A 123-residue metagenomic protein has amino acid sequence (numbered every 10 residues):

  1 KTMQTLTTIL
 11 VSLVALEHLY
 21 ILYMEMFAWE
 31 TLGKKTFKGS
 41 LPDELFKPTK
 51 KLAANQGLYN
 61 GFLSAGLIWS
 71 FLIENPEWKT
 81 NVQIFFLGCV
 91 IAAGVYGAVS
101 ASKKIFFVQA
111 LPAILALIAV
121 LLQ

Functional and structural regions predicted by a protein language model:
K1-T2: Short, Lys/Arg-enriched N-terminal segments with co-localized hydrophobic residues within the first ~10-30 amino acids
T5-A28: N-terminal signal-anchor transmembrane alpha helix
Y23-E25, A92-K104: C-terminal ends of transmembrane helices
F27-T49: Cytosolic, membrane-interface loops and tails of multi-pass inner-membrane proteins
A54-G97: Mid-chain, well-packed structural core segment of small domains
K79-Q83, K103-V108: Short, aromatic-rich membrane-interface segments at the entry and exit of alpha-helical transmembrane domains
P112-Q123: Small-residue-rich segments of transmembrane alpha-helices in multi-pass membrane proteins, especially helix faces
